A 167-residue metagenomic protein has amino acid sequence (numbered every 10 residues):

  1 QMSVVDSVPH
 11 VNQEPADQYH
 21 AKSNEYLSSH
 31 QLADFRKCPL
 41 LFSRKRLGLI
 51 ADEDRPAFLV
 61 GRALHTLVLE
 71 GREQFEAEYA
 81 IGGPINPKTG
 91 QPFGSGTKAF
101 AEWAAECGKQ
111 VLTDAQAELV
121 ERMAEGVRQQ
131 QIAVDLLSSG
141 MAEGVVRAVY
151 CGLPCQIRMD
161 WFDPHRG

Functional and structural regions predicted by a protein language model:
Q1-M2, G167: Short intrinsically disordered, low-complexity coil segments enriched in acidic
M2-R158: Metal-dependent nuclease catalytic cores that hydrolyze phosphodiester bonds in DNA/RNA, characterized by
D160-G167: Active-site beta-strand-loop-beta-strand hairpin of nuclease catalytic cores that positions key catalytic residues
